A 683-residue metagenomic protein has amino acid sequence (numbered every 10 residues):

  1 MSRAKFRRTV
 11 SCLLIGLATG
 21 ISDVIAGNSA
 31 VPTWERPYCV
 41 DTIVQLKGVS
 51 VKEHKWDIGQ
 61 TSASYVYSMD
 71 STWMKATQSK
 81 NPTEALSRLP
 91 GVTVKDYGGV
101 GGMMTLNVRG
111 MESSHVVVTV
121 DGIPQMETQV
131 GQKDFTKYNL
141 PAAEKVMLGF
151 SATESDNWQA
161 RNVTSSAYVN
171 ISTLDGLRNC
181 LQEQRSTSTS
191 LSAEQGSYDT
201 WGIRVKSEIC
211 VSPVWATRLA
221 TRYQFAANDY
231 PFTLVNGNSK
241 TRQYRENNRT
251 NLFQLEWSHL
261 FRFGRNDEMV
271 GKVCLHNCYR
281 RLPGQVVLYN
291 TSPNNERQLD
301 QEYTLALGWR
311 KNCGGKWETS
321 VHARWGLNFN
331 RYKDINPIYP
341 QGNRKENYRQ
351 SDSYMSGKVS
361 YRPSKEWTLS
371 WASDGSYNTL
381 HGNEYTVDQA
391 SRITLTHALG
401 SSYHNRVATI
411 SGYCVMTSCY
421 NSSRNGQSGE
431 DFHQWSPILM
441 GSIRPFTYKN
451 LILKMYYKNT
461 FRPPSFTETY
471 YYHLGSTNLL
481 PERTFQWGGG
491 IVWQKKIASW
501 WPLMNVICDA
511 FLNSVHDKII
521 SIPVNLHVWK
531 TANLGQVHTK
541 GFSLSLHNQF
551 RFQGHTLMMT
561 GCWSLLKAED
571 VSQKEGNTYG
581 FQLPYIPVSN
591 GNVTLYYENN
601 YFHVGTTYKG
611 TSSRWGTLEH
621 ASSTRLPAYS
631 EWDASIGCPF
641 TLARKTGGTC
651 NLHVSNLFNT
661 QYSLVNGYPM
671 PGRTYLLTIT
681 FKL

Functional and structural regions predicted by a protein language model:
I43, K47-T77: N-terminal periplasmic "start-of-domain" segments of outer-membrane beta-barrel proteins
T83-E127, K137: Extracytoplasmic beta-strand/coil segments of soluble accessory domains associated with Gram-negative outer-membrane
L140-S190: A beta-strand signature from Gram-negative outer-membrane beta-barrel systems, especially the internal plug domain
N228-T233, T241-Q254, L260-T319, W325-S351: Flexible loop and strand-edge segments within Gram-negative outer membrane beta-barrel domains
K316, S320-Y332, F446, L453-K458 (+2 more regions): Membrane-embedded beta-barrel scaffold of Gram-negative outer-membrane proteins
R362-N513, Y596: Structural signature of Gram-negative outer-membrane beta-barrels, strongest in the C-terminal barrel of TonB-dependent
K365, S370, V407, N505-S514 (+1 more regions): Gram-negative outer-membrane beta-barrel transporters
S612-G616, I636-L683: C-terminal beta-signal and adjacent terminal beta-strands/loops of Gram-negative outer-membrane beta-barrel proteins
